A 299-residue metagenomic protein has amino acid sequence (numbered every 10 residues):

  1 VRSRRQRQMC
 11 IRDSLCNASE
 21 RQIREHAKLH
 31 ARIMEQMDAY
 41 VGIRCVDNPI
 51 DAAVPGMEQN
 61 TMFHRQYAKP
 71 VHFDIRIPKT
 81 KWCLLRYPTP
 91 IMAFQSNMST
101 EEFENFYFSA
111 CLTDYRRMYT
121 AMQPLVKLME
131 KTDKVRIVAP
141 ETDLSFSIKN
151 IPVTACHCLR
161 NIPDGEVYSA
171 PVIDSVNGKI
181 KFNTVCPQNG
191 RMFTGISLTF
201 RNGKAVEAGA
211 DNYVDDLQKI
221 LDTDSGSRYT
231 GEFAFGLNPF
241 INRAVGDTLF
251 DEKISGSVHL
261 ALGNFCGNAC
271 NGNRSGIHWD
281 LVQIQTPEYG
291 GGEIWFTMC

Functional and structural regions predicted by a protein language model:
V1-I11: Single conserved hydrophobic/aromatic residue that forms the stacking wall/gate of nucleotide- or nucleobase-binding
R12-P55, Q59: Acidic/glycine-enriched connector segments
I43-L159: Conserved, well-structured core segments that form the ligand-binding/active-site neighborhood of functional domains
N150-C186: Short, conserved active-site entrance elements at the starts or edges of catalytic domains
I173-K219: Long, well-ordered mid-to-C-terminal structural blocks that present hydrophobic/aromatic surfaces
N177, F193-G195, N202, R228-E232 (+2 more regions): Active-site lining segments that contact anionic ligands and/or coordinate catalytic metals
E207-N271: Dual-mode signal for accessory low-complexity, basic/Gly-rich regions
H259-C299: Intrinsically disordered terminal and processing segments
